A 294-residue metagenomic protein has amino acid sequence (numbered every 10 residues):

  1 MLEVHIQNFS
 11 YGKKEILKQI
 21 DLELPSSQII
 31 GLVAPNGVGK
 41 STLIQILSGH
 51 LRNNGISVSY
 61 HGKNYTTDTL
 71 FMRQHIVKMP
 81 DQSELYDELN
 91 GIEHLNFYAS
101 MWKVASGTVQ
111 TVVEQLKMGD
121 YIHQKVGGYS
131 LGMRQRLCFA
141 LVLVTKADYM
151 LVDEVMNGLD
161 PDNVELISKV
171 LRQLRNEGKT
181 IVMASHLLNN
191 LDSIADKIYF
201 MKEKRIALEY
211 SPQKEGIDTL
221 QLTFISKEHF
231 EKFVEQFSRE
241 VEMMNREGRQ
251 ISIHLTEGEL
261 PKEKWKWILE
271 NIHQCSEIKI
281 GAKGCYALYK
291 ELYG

Functional and structural regions predicted by a protein language model:
V33-P35: The feature captures the beta-strand-to-loop junction immediately N-terminal to the Walker
I56-T67, F71-M72: Conserved ABC transporter NBD signature motif
N96, S100, S106-I122: Conserved ABC ATPase "signature" region
M150-E154: Catalytic Walker B motif of ABC-type/P-loop ATPase nucleotide-binding domains
L220-L292: Short, charged/small-residue-rich alpha-helical element at the C-terminal edge of ABC transporter nucleotide-binding
